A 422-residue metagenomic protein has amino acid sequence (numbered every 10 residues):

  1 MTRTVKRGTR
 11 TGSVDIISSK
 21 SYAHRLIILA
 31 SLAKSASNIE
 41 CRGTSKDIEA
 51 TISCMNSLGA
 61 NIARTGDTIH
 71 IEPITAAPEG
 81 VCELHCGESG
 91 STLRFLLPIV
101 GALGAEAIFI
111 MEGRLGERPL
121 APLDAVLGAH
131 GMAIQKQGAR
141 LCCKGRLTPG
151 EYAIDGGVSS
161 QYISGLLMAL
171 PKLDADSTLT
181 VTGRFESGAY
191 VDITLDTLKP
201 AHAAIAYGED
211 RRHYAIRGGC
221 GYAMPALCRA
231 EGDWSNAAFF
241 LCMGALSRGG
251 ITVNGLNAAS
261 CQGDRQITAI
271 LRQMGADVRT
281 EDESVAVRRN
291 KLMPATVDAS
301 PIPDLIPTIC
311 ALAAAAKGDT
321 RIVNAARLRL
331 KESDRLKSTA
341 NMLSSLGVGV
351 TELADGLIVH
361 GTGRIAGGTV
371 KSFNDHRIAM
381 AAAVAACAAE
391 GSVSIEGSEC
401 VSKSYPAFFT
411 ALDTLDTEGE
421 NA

Functional and structural regions predicted by a protein language model:
M1-A422: Short, structured segments at the rim of ligand-binding sites
